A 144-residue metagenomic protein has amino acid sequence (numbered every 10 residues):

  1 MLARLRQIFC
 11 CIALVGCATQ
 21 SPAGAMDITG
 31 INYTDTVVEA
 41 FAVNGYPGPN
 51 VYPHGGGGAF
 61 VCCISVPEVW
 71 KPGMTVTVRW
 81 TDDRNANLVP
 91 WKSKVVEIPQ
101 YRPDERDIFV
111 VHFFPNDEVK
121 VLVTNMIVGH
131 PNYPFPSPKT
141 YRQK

Functional and structural regions predicted by a protein language model:
M1-F9: Bacterial N-terminal signal peptides that target proteins for export
A13-G16: C-terminal motif of bacterial Sec signal peptides marking the signal peptidase cleavage site
A18-S21: Bacterial signal peptide processing site
G24-M26: Structural beta-strand segments of beta-rich domains
I28-V37: Structural motif
Y33, V66-K71, D104, F114: Short, surface-exposed loop and linker segments with low hydrophobicity and enrichment for Pro/Ser/Thr
F41-A86: Tryptophan-paired
M74, R79-K144: Beta-strand-rich cores of mature extracytoplasmic or soluble domains
